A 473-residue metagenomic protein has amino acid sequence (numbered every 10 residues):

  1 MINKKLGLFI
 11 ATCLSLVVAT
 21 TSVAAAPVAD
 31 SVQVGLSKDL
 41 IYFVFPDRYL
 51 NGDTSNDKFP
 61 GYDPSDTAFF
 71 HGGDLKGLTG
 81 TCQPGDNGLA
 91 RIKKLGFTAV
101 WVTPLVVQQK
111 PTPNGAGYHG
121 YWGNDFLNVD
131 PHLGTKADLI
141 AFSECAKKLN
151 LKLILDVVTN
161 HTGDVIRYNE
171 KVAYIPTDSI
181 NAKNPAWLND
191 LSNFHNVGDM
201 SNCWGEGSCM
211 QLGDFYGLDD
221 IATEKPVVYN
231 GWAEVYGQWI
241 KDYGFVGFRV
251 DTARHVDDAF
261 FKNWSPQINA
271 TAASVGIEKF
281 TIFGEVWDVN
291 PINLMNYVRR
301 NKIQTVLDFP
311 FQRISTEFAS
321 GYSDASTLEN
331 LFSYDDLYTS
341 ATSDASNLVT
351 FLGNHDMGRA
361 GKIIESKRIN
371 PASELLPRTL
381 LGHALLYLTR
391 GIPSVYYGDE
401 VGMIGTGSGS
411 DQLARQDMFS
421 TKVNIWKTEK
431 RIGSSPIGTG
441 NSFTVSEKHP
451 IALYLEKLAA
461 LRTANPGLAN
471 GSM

Functional and structural regions predicted by a protein language model:
M1-F43, D57-P64, H71, K76-Q83 (+4 more regions): Carbohydrate-interacting/catalytic domains
A26, L375-R378: Short linear interaction motifs
S31-L40, D47-Y243, N263-V275, T281-V286 (+3 more regions): Substrate-binding/active-site clefts of carbohydrate-active enzymes
L40-F45, T98-P104, D125-N128, K152-V157 (+7 more regions): Structural recognition of the beta-strand scaffold that forms the well-ordered cores of secreted hydrolase catalytic
Y49-K58, G358-G361, W426-T428: Short, solvent-exposed loop/turn elements at domain surfaces
S143, H161, E234-D344, L348 (+4 more regions): Active-site-proximal helices and loops of the catalytic beta/alpha 8
D344-A372: Active-site clefts of carbohydrate-active enzymes
